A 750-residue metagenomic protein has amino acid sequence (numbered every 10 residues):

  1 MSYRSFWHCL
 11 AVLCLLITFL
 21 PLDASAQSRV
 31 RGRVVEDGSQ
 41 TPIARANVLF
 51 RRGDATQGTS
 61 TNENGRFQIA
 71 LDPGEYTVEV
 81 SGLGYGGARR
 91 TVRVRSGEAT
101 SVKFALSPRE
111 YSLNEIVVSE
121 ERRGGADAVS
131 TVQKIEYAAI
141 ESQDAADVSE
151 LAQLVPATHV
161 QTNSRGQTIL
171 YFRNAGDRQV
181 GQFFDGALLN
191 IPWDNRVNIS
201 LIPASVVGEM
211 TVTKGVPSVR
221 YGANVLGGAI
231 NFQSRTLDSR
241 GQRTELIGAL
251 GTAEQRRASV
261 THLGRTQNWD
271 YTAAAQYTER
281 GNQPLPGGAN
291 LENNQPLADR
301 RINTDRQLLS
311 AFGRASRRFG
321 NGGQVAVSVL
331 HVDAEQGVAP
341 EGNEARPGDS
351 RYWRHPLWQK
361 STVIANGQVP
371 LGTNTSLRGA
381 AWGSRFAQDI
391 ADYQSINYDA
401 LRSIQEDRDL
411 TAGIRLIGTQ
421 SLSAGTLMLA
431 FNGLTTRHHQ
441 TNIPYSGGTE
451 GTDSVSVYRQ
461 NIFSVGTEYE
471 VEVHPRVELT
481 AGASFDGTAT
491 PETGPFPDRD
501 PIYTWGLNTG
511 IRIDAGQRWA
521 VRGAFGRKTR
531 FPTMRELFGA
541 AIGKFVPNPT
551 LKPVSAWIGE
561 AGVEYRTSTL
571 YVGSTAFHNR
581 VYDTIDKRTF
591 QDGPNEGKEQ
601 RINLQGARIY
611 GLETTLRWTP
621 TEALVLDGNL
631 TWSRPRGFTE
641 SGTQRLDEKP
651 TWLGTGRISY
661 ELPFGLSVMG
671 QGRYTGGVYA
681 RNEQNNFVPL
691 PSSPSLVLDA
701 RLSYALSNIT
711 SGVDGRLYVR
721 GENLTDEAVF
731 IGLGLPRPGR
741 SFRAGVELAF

Functional and structural regions predicted by a protein language model:
A26, R317-R318, Y469, G523-A524 (+3 more regions): Conserved C-terminal beta-signal and adjacent last beta-strands/turns of outer-membrane beta-barrel proteins
V35-S39, N47-R51, S81-L83, R95 (+2 more regions): Short, acidic, small-residue-rich periplasmic hinge/interaction motif at the N-terminus of Gram-negative outer-membrane
G53-R66: Short, acidic Ser/Thr/Gly-rich low-complexity loop/linker segments typical of extracellular and cell-surface proteins
Y171, A187-G215: Short acidic/polar hinge/loop motifs at secondary-structure boundaries that mediate gating or recognition
N231, S239-G241, I247-A249, T261-P356: Periplasmic-side early beta-strands and strand-to-turn transitions of outer-membrane beta-barrels
R280, I302-R306, G322-P370, S376-L377 (+3 more regions): Flexible loop and strand-edge segments within Gram-negative outer membrane beta-barrel domains
A345, D349-P370, D407-D409, Y458-Q460 (+9 more regions): Outer-membrane beta-barrel signature, preferentially recognizing the C-terminal barrel domain of Gram-negative
E472-G482, G487-T488, F577-R580, I602-N682 (+1 more regions): Gram-negative outer-membrane beta-barrel transporters
